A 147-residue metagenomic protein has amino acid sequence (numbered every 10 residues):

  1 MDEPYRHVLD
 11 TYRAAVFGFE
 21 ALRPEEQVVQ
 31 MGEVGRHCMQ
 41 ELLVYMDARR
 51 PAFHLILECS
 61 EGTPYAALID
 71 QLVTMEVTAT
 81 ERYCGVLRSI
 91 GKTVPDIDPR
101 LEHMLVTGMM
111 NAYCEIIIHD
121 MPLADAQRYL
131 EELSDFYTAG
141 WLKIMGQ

Functional and structural regions predicted by a protein language model:
M1-F17: An amphipathic alpha-helix adjacent to DNA-recognition modules
D2, G32-R36, D70, P99 (+3 more regions): Non-membrane alpha-helical structural segments and their capping/turn regions in soluble enzymes
V16-E26, F53-S60, L87, Y113-M121 (+1 more regions): Secondary-structure edge/capping motif, primarily at the C-terminal ends of alpha-helices and the immediately following
F17, H37-A48, E61-S89, R100-T107: Amphipathic alpha-helical packing segments from all-alpha helical-bundle domains
E26-I56: Helix-turn-helix/homeodomain-like alpha-helical modules used for DNA recognition and transcription-factor dimerization
V44, A48, T78, R82-V86 (+1 more regions): C-terminal peripheral helix-coil segments that are non-catalytic and often amphipathic
I56-V73, A126-W141: C-terminal/domain-terminus segments
T93-P99: Helix-rich interaction surfaces within compact, conserved domain-sized segments that mediate assembly or partner
